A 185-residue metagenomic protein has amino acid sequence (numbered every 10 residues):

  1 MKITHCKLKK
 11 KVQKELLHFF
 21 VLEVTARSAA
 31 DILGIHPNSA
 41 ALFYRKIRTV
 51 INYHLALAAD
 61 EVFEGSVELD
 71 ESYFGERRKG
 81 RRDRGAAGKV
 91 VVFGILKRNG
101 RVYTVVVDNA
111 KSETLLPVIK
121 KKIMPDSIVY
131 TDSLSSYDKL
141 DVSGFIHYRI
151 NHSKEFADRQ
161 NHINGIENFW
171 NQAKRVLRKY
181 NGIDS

Functional and structural regions predicted by a protein language model:
M1-S185: Residue-level recognition of single "structural anchor" positions that define or cap local secondary structure
